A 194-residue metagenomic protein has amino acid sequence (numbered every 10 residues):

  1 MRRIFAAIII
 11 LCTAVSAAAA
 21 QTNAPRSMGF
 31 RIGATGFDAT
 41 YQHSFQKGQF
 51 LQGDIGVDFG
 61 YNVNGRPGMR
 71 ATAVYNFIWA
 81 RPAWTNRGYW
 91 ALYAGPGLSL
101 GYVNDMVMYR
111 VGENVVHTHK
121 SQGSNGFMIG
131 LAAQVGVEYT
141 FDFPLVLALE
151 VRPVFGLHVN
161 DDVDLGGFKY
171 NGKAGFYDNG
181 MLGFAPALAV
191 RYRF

Functional and structural regions predicted by a protein language model:
M1-A24: Cleavable N-terminal export/targeting peptides
P25, A34-G36, R70-T72, M128-A132 (+1 more regions): Transmembrane beta-barrel architecture of outer-membrane proteins
P25-I32, L92-P96: Transmembrane beta-strand segments of Gram-negative outer membrane beta-barrel proteins
I32-A34, F194: A generic beta-sheet turn/junction motif
H43-L145, L149, Y192: Gram-negative (and chloroplast) outer-membrane scaffold detector with strong preference for beta-barrel transmembrane
T72, N179-F194: Outer-membrane beta-barrel "beta-signal"
R110-V115, D164-G172: Flexible, surface-exposed loop regions and adjacent strand-edge segments of Gram-negative outer-membrane beta-barrel
L149-F155: Internal, hydrophobic beta-strand segments that form the core of beta-sheet-rich folds
